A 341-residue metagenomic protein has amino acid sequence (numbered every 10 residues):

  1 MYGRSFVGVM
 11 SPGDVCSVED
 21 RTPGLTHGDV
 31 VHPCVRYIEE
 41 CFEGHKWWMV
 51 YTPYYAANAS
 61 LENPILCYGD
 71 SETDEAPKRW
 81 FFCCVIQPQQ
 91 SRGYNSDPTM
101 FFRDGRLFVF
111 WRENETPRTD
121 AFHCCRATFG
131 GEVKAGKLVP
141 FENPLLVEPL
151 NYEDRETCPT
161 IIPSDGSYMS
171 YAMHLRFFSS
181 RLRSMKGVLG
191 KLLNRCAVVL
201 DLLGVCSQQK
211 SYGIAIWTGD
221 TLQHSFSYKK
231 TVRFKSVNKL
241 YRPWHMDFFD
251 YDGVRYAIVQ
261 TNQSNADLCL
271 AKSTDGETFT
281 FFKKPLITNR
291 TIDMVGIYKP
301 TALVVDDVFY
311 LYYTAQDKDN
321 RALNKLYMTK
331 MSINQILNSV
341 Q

Functional and structural regions predicted by a protein language model:
M1-H32, R36-G93, F101-Y241, F249-M294 (+1 more regions): Beta-rich carbohydrate-recognition and catalytic domains
Y298-T301: Short aromatic loop motif centered on NTY/YTY
